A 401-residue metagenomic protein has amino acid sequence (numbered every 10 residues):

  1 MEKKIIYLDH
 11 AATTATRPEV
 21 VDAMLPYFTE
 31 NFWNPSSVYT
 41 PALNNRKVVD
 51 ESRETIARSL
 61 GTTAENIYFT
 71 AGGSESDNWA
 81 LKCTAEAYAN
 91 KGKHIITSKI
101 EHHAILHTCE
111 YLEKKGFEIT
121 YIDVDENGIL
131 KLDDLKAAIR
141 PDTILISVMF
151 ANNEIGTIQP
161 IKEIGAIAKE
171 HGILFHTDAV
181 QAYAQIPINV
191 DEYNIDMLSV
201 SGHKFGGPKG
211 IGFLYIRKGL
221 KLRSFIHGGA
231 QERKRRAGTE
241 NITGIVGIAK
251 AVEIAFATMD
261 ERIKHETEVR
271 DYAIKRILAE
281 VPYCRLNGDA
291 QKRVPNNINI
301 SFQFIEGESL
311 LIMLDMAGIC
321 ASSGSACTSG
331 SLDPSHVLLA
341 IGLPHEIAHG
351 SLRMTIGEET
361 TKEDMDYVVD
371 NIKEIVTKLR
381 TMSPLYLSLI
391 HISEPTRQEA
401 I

Functional and structural regions predicted by a protein language model:
M1-L389, S393, R397: Pyridoxal 5′-phosphate
